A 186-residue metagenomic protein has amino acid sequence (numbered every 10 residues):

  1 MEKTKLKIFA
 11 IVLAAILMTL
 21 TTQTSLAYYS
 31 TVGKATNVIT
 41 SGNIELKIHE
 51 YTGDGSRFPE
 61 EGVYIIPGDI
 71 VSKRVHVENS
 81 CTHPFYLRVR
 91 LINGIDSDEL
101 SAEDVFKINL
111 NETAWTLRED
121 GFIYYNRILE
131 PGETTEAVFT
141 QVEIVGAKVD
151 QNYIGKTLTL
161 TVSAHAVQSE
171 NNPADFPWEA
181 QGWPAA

Functional and structural regions predicted by a protein language model:
M1-K5: Short, Lys/Arg-rich N-terminal segment immediately upstream of the first membrane anchor
L6-S25: Sec-dependent N-terminal signal peptides of Gram-positive bacterial secreted proteins and lipoproteins
M18-T22, Y28-A186: Surface-exposed, hydrophilic segments of mature proteins
